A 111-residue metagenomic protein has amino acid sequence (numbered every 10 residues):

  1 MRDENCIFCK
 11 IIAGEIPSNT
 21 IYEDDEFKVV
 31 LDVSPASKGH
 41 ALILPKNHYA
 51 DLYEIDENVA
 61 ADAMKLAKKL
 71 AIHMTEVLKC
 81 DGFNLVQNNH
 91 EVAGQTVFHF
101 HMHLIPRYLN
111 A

Functional and structural regions predicted by a protein language model:
M1-A111: HIT superfamily nucleotide-processing domains
